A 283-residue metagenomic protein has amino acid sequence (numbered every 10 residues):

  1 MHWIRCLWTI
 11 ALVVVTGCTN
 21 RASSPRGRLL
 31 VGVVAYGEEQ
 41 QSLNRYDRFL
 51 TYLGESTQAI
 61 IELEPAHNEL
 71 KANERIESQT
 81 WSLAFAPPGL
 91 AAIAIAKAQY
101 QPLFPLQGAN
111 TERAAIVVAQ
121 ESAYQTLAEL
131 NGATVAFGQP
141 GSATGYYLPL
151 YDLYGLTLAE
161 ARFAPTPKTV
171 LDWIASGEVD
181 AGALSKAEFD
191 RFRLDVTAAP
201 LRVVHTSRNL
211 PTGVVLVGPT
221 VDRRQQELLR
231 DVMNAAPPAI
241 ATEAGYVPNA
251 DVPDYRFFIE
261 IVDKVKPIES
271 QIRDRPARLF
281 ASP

Functional and structural regions predicted by a protein language model:
H2-W3, L7-Q79, A241-P283: N-terminal hydrophobic or amphipathic helices and topogenic motifs
R26-G54, G89, E112-D172, S176-D180 (+1 more regions): Bilobed "Venus flytrap"/periplasmic-binding protein-like clamshell domains and structurally analogous long
R26-Y36, G108-V118, T197-A239, E243-I268 (+2 more regions): Periplasmic-binding protein-like
G54-Q58, E77-W81, A96, Y154 (+3 more regions): Sec-exported extracytoplasmic/periplasmic mature domains
I60-E62, Q101, E160-R162, P200-R202: Conserved beta-strand segments of alpha/beta enzyme cores
L63-E74, P87, E160-D172, N209-P211: Short helix-initiation/N-cap motifs at beta->coil->alpha
A66, K71-E129: Acidic, polar ligand-binding/catalytic clefts
F85-K97, W173-A175, D180-P200: A ligand-binding cleft/hinge motif common to bilobed small-molecule-binding domains
